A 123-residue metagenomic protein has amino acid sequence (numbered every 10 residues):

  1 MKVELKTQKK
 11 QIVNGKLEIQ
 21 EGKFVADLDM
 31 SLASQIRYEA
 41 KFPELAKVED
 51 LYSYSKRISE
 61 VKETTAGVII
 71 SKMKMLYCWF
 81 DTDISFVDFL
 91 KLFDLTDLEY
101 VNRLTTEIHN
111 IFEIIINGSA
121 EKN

Functional and structural regions predicted by a protein language model:
M1-E18: Short acidic, Pro/Gly- and aromatic-enriched capping/linker segments at domain boundaries
M1-V3, F24, H109: A broad, low-specificity signal marking well-ordered, structured residues that form hydrophobic/aromatic
Q20-G22, M30-N123: Short, surface-exposed, charged amphipathic helix/loop patches that serve as local interaction elements
D27: Secreted/periplasmic serine-hydrolase-like ester/acetyl group-modifying domain
